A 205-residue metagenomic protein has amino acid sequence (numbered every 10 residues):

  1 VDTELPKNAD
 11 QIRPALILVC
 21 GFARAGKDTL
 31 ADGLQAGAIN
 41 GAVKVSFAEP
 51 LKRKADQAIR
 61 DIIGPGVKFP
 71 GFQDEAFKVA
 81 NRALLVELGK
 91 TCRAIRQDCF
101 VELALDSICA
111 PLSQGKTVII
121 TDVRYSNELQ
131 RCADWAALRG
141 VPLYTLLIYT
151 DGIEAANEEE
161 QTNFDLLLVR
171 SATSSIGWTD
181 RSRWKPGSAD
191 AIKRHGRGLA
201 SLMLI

Functional and structural regions predicted by a protein language model:
V1-I17: Extreme N-terminal, non-catalytic leader segments that precede Walker-type/kinase nucleotide-binding cores
P6, A23, A94, C99 (+2 more regions): Small-molecule kinase domains that catalyze NTP-dependent phosphoryl transfer to phosphate-bearing small molecules
C20: Residues at the beta-strand->loop junction immediately N-terminal to the Walker
D28: Walker A/P-loop
A36-K44: Post-Walker A helix-loop "phosphate-sensing" segment adjacent to the P-loop in P-loop NTPases
E49-V118, R124: ATP-dependent small-molecule kinase phosphotransfer cores that center on conserved nucleotide phosphate-binding segments
L103-L167: ATP-dependent NMP and nucleoside kinases share a basic, alpha-helical "lid"
